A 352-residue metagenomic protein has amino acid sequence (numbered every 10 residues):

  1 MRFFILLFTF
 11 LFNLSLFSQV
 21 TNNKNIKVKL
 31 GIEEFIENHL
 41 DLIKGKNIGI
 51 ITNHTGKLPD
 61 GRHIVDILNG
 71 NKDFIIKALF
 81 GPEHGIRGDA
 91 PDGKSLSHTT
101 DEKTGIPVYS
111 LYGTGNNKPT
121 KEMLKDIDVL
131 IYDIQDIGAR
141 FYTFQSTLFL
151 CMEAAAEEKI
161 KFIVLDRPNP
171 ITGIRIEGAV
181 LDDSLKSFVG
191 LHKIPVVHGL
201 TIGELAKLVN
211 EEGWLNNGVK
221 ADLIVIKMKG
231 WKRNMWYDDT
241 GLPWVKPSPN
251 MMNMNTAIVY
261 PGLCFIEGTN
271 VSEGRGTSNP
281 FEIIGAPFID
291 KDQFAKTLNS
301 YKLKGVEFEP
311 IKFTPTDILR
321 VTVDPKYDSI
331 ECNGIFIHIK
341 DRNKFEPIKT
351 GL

Functional and structural regions predicted by a protein language model:
M1-K24: Bacterial Sec-dependent N-terminal signal peptides
I75-E83, L165: Short internal beta-strands
R87-D92, I163-L185: Glycine-rich, charge-decorated loop segments at or immediately adjacent to ligand/cofactor-binding or catalytic sites
S97-I127, A139: Glycine-rich oxoanion-binding loops at beta->alpha junctions
D136-L148: Glycine/threonine-rich flexible loop motifs
K186-Y260: Conserved anion/nucleotide-ligand pocket segment
K229-W231, Y237-F313: ATP/pyrophosphate-binding catalytic subdomain of soluble kinases
G285-L352: Conserved functional hotspot residues or short segments at active or partner-binding sites across diverse domains
